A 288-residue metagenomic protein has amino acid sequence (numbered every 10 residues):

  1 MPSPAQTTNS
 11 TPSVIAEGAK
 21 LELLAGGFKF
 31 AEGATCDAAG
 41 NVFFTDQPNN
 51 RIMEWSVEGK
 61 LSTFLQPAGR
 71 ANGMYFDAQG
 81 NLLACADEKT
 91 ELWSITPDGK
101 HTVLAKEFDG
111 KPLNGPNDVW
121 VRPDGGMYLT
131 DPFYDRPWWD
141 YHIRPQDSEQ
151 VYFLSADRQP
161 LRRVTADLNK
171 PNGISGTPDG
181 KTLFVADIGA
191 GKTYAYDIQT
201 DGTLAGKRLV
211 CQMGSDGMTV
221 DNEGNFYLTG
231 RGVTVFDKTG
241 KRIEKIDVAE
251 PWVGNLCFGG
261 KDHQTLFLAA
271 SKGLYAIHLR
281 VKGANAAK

Functional and structural regions predicted by a protein language model:
M1-K288: Sequence-structural signature of mature extracellular/luminal beta-sheet repeat domains, prominently beta-propellers
